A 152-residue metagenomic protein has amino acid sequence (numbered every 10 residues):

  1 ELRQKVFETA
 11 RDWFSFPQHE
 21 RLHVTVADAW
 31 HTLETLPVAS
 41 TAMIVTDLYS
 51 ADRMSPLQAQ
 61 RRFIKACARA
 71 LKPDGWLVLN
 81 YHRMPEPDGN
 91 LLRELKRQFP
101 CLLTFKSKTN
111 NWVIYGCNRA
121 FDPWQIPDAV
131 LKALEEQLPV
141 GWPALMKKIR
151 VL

Functional and structural regions predicted by a protein language model:
E1-R69: The AdoMet/dcAdoMet-binding core of the Class I SAM-like
S50-A51, H82-P87: Short "lid" loop at the C-terminus of a central beta-strand within the Rossmann-like core of SAM-dependent
Q58, R83-P85, N111: Alpha-helical subdomain
K65, G89-N110: Conserved Class I S-adenosyl-L-methionine
D74-Y81: Conserved beta-strand signature within the Rossmann-like core of class I S-adenosyl-L-methionine
R93, K108-L152: SAM/dcSAM-binding transferase cores
